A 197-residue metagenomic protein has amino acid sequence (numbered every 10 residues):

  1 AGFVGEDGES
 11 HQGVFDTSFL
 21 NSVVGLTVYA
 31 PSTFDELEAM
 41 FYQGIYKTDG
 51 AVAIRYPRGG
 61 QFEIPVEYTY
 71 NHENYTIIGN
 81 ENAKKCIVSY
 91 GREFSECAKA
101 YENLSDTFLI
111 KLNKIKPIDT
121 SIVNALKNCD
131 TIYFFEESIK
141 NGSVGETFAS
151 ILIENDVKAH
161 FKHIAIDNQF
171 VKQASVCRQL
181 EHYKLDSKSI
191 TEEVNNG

Functional and structural regions predicted by a protein language model:
G2-V14, S22, Y46-G197: Thiamine diphosphate
T17: Conserved phosphate/metal-binding and DNA-contacting active-site motifs used in DNA phosphodiester-bond processing
V28: Amphipathic alpha-helical interface segments
E36-Y42, N71-N74: Glycine-rich, charged/polar anion/phosphate-binding loops that engage phosphate groups from diverse ligands
